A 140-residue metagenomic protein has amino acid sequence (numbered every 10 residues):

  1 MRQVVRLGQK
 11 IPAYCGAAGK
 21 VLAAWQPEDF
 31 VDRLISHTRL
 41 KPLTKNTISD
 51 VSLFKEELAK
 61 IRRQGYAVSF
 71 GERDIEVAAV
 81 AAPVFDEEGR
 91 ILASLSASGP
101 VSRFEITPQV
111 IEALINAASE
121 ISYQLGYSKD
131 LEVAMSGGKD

Functional and structural regions predicted by a protein language model:
M1-R73: Short, solvent-exposed recognition segments
G19, A23, P27, I115-S122 (+1 more regions): Short amphipathic alpha-helical signal-transduction/dimerization elements
D50-E120, Q124, G137: Extended hydrophobic
V68, Y127-E132: Short, polar/charged, Gly/Pro-enriched helix-capping and turn/loop motifs at alpha-helix termini and inter-helix linkers
D130-D140: Signal-transducing coiled-coil/dimerization helices and immediately adjacent hinge/linker segments that couple sensory
